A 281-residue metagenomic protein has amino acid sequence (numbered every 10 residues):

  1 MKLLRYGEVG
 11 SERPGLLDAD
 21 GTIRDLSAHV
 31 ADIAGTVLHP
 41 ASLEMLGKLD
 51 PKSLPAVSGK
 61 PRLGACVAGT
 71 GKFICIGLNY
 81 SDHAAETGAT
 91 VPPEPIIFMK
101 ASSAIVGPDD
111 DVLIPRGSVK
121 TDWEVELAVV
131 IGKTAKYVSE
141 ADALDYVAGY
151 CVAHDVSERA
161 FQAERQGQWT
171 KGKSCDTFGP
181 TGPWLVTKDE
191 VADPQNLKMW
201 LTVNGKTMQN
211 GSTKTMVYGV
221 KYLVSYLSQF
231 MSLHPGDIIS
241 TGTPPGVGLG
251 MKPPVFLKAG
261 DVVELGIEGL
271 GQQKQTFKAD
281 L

Functional and structural regions predicted by a protein language model:
M1-P95, A192, E264, L281: N-terminal non-catalytic cap/leader segment that marks the start of a structured domain
R5, K100-S102, D109, R116 (+5 more regions): Short, structured patches in soluble enzyme cores that scaffold and shape functional sites
R5, V9-G10, G47, S53-A56 (+4 more regions): Catalytic-pocket segment enriched in acidic/His residues
G71-I74, E94-I96, D110-V112, V119-L127 (+1 more regions): Generic beta-strand structural signal
V91-P108, T121-W123, K258-G269: Structural signature of FAD isoalloxazine-binding scaffolds in flavoprotein oxidoreductases
I96-P115, A135-K136, T177-V186, P244-G248: Short catalytic-site patches enriched in acidic/histidine residues that coordinate or position cofactors/metals
K136-Y150: N-terminal accessory regions of nucleic-acid-interacting proteins
